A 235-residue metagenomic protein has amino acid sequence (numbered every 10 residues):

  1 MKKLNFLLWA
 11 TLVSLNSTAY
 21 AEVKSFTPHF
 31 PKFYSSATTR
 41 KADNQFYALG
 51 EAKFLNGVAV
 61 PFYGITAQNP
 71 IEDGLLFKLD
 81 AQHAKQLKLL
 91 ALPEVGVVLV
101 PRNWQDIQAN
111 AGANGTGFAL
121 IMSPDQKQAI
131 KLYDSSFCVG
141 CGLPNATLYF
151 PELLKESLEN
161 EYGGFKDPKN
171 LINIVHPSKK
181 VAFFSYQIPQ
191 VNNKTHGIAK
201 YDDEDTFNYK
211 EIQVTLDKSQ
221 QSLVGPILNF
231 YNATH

Functional and structural regions predicted by a protein language model:
L4-L15: Sec-dependent N-terminal signal peptides
S17-A21: Sec/Tat signal peptide C-region and signal peptidase I cleavage site
V23-Q68, A109-H235: Conserved polar/disulfide-associated segments of primarily extracytoplasmic proteins
I71-A91: Short, compositionally biased strand/turn segments that nucleate or flank brief secondary-structure elements
A84-K85, P93, P101, T116: Extracytoplasmic
P93-A109: Proline-anchored loop/turn motifs at beta-strand termini and strand-loop-strand connectors
